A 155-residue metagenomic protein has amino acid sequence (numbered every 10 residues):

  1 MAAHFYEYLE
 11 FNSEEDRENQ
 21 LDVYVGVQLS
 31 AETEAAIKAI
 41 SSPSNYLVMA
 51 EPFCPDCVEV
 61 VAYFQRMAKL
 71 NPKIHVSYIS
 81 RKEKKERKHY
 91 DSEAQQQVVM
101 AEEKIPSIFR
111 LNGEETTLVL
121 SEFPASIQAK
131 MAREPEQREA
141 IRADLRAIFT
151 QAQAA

Functional and structural regions predicted by a protein language model:
M1-P43, R142, R146-A155: N-terminal leader/targeting and pre-domain segments
A35-L70: Local sequence-structure signature of Cys/Sec-based thiol-disulfide redox active-site neighborhoods
L47-A50, F64, P72-Y90: Thiol-based oxidoreductase modules, predominantly thioredoxin-like and allied folds used for disulfide exchange
P55, K85, T117: Flexible, glycine-rich phosphate/dinucleotide-binding loops and adjacent beta-alpha linkers at cofactor/substrate
K69-P72, T150: Hydrophobic/aromatic-lined pockets within catalytic cores
E86-M100: Short Fe-S-cluster ligation motifs
E102-A155: Non-catalytic, surface beta->alpha helical segment in thiol-disulfide oxidoreductase systems
